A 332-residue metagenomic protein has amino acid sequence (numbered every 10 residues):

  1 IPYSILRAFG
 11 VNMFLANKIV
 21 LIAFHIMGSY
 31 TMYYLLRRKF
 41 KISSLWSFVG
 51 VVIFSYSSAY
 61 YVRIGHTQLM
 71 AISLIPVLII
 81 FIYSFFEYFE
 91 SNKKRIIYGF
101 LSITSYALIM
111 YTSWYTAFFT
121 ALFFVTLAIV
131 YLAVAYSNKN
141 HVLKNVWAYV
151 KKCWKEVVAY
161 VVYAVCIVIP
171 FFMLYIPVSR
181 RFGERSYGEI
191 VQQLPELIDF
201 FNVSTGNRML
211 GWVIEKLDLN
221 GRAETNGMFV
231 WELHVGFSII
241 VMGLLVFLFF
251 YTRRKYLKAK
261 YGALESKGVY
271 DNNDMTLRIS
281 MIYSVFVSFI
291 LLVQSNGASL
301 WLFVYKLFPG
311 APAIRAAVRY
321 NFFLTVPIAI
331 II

Functional and structural regions predicted by a protein language model:
I1-S29, V52-V62, H66-I72, L194 (+4 more regions): Membrane-interface coil-to-helix junctions
V20-I22, I26-K39, S44-A135, V157-Y160 (+1 more regions): Membrane-embedded helix bundles of polyisoprenyl
Y30-R38, V77-F85, F124-L132, V241-T252 (+3 more regions): Transmembrane alpha-helices and membrane-interface helical segments of multi-pass integral membrane enzymes
Y60-M70, E189, Q193-E196, K216-L233 (+2 more regions): Membrane-helix boundary/interfacial segments in multi-pass membrane proteins
E90-K94, A135-C153, R254-T276: Membrane-interfacial, low-structure loops and terminal tails that flank and connect transmembrane helices in multi-pass
T104-S105, A128, L143-L174, R185-E196 (+1 more regions): Hydrophobic alpha-helical membrane-interfacial segments at the cytosolic entry of transmembrane helices
V162-C166, V235-R278, V285-F289: Hydrophobic, aromatic-rich transmembrane alpha-helices and their immediate juxtamembrane boundary segments
I169-R253: Periplasmic/ER-lumenal interhelical loops and adjacent helix-loop junctions in multi-pass membrane proteins
